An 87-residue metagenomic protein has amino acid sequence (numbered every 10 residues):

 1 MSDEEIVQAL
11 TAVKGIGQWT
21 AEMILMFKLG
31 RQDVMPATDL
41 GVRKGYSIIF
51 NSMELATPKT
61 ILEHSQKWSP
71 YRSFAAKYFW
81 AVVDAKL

Functional and structural regions predicted by a protein language model:
M1-L87: Catalytic cores of DNA base-excision repair glycosylases
